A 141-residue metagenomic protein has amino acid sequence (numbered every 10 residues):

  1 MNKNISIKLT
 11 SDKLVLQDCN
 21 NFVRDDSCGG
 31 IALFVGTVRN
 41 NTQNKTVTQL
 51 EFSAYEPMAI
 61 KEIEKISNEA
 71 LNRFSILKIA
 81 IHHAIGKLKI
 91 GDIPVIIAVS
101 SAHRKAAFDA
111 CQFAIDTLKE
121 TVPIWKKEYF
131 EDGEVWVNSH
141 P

Functional and structural regions predicted by a protein language model:
M1-I93, R104-Q112, D116-P141: N-terminal, polar/charged subdomain of small-to-medium soluble alpha/beta proteins
V95-S101: Short glycine-rich or small-residue beta-strand-to-loop segments that form or flank ligand, phosphate, metal/Fe-S
